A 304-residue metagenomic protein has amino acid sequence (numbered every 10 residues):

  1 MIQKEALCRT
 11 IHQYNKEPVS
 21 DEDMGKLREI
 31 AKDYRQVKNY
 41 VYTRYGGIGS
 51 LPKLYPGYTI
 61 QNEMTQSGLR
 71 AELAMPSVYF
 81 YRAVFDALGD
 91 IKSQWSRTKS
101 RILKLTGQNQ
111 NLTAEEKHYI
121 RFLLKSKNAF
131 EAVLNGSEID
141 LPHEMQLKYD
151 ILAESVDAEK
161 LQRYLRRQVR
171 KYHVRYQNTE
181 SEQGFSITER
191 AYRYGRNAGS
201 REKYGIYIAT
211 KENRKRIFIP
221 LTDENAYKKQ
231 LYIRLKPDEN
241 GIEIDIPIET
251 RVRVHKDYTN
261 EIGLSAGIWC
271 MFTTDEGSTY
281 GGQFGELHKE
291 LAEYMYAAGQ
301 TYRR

Functional and structural regions predicted by a protein language model:
M1-R304: Nucleic-acid substrate recognition interfaces
